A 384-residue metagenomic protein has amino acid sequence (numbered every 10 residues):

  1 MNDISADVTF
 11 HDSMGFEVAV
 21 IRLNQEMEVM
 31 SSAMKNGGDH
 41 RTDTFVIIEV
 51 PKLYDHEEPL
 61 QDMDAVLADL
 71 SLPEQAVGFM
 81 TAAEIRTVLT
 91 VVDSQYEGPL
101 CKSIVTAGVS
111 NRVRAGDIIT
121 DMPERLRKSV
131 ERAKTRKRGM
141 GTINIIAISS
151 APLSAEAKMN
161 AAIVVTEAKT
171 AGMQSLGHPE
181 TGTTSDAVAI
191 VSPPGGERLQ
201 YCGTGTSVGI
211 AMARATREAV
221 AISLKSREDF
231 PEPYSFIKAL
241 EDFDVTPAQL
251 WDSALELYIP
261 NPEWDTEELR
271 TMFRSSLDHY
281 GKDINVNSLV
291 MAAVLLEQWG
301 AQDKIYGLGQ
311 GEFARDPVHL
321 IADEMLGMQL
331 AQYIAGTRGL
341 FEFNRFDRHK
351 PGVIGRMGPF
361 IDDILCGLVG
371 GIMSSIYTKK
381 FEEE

Functional and structural regions predicted by a protein language model:
M1-P231: Alpha/propeptide regions of enzymes that mature by internal proteolysis
D12-R22, E97-L100, V318, D362-S374 (+1 more regions): Composition-driven recognition of glycine/serine/threonine/acidic- and proline-rich low-complexity segments and repeats
P152, G203, I237, E241 (+2 more regions): Generic amphipathic alpha-helical segments used as scaffolds and interaction surfaces in large, multi-domain proteins
S207, A211, E241, V245 (+7 more regions): Alpha-helix boundary/N-cap detector
V208, M212, T216, V220 (+6 more regions): Hydrophobic face of amphipathic alpha-helices
P233-V290: N-terminal interaction modules that seed assembly of large macromolecular complexes
R270-E342: Long, charge-patterned amphipathic interaction tracts in eukaryotic proteins
R338-E384: Glycine-rich, aromatic-bearing surface loops/beta-hairpins
